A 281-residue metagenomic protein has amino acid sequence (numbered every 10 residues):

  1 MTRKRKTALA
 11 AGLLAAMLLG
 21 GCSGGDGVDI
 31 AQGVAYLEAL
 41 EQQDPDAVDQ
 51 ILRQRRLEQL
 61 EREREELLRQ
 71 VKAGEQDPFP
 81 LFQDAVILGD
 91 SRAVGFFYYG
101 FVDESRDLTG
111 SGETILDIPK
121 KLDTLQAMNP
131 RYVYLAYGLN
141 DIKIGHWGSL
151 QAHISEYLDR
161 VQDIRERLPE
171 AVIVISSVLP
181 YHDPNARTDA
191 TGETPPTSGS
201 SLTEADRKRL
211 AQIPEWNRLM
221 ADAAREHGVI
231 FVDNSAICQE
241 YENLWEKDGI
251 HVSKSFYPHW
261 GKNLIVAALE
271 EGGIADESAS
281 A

Functional and structural regions predicted by a protein language model:
M1-Q83, E271-A281: N-terminal secretory targeting modules
S23-G33, P78, G95, M128 (+7 more regions): Extracellular glycan-modifying ectodomains
A73-E156: Conserved SGNH/GDSL esterase-like catalytic core that processes O-acyl groups on lipids and polysaccharides
F82-D84, M128-V133, L168-I173, H227-I230: Loop/turn elements at helix/coil->beta-strand transitions in domains of secreted/extracellular proteins
Q83, I87, K120, Y132 (+7 more regions): Extracytoplasmic/secreted proteins, especially bacterial periplasmic and envelope-associated proteins
D90, S177-P180, N234-A236: Short, well-ordered beta-to-alpha junction loops that form the rim of enzyme active sites and present histidine/acidic
A136, N140, R165-L210: Active-site segments of SGNH/GDSL-like serine hydrolases that catalyze O-acetyl group transfer/hydrolysis on lipids
A186-A281: Catalytic His-Asp segment of secreted/periplasmic serine-dependent ester chemistry enzymes
